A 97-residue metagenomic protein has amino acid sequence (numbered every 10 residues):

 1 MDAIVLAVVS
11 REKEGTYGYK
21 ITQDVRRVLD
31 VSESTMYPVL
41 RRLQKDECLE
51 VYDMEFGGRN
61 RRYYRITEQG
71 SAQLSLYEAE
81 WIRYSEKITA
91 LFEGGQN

Functional and structural regions predicted by a protein language model:
M1-T35: N-terminal helix-turn-helix DNA-binding core of bacterial DNA-binding proteins
K13, E47, F92-G95: A general structural signal marking secondary-structure boundaries and capping sites
Y37-R42: Short, hydrophobic-biased segments on the C-terminal half of alpha helices that form "recognition helices"
D46-N60, R65: Beta-hairpin "wing" of winged helix-turn-helix
S75-N97: Amphipathic alpha-helical dimerization/coiled-coil segments that flank or bridge DNA-binding/regulatory modules
